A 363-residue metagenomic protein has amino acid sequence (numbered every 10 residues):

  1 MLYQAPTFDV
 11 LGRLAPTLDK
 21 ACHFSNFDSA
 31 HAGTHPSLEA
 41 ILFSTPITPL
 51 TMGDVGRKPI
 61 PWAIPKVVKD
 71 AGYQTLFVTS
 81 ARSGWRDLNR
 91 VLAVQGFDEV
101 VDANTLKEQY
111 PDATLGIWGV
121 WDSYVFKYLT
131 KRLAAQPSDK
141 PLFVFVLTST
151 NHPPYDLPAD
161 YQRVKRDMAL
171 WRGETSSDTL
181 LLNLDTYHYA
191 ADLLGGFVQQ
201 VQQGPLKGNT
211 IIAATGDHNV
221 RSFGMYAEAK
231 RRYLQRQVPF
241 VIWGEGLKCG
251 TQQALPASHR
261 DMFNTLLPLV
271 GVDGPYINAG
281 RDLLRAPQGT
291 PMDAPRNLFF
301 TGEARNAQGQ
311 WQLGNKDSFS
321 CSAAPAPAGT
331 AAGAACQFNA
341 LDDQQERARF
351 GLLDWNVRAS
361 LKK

Functional and structural regions predicted by a protein language model:
M1-K363: Solvent-exposed soluble domains appended to multi-pass membrane proteins
